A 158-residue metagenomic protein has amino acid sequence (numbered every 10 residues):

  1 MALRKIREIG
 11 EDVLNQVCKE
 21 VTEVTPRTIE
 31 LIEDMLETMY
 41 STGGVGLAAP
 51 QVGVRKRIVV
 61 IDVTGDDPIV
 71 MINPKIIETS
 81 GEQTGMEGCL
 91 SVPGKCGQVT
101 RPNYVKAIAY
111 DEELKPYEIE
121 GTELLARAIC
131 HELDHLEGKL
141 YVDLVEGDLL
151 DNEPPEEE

Functional and structural regions predicted by a protein language model:
M1-E158: Positively charged
